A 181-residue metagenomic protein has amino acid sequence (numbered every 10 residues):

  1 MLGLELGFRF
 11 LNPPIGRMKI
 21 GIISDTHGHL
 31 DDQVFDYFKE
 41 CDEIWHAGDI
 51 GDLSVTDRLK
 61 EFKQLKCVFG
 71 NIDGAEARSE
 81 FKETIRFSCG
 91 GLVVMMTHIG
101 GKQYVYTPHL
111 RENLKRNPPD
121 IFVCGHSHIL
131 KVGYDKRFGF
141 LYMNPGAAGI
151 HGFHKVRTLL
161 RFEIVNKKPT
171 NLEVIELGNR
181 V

Functional and structural regions predicted by a protein language model:
G7-L65, D73-R86, G91, K155-T158 (+1 more regions): N-terminal active-site segment of His-dependent metallophosphoesterases
G16-I20, R86-M95, D135-L141, N166-N171: Beta-strand-turn-beta hairpins that frame and shape the catalytic cleft of phosphate-ester-processing enzymes
I22-S24, I44-D49, K66-N71, M96-H98 (+2 more regions): Active-site neighborhood of phospho(di)ester-bond hydrolases with catalytic His/Asp-centered motifs
G28-D32, G51-V55, I72-R78, G101-Y106 (+2 more regions): Active-site environment of divalent metal-dependent phosphoester hydrolases
K66, V105-K168, L172: Conserved beta-sheet core of the metallophosphoesterase superfamily
D73-P118, I150-F153: Active-site-proximal segments of metal-dependent phosphoesterases and phosphodiesterases across multiple
L172-V181: Short, solvent-exposed aromatic-acidic interface loops
